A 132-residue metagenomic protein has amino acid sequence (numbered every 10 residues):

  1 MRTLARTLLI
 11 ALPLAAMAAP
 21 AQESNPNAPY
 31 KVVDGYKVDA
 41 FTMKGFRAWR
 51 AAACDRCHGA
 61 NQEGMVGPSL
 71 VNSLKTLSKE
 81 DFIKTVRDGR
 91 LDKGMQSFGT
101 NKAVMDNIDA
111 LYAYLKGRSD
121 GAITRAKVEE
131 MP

Functional and structural regions predicted by a protein language model:
M1-L9: Bacterial N-terminal signal peptides that target proteins for export
A11-P13: Extreme N-terminal targeting and regulatory segments of eukaryotic proteins
A16-A18: N-terminal signal peptide c-region/cleavage motif recognized by signal peptidases
P20-R50: Electrostatic cytochrome c docking/interface patches
N27-D34, V38-D39, T76, K84 (+1 more regions): Mature soluble domains of exported/periplasmic/lumenal proteins and thiol-rich metal-chelating peptides
Y36, F41-F46, G59-T100: Gly/Gly-Pro-rich "capping" loops immediately C-terminal to redox-active cysteine motifs in periplasmic/lumenal
A51-A60, F82, L111-L115: The canonical Cys-X-X-Cys-His
M65-S73, D88-P132: Axial heme c-ligation environment in periplasmic c-type cytochrome domains
